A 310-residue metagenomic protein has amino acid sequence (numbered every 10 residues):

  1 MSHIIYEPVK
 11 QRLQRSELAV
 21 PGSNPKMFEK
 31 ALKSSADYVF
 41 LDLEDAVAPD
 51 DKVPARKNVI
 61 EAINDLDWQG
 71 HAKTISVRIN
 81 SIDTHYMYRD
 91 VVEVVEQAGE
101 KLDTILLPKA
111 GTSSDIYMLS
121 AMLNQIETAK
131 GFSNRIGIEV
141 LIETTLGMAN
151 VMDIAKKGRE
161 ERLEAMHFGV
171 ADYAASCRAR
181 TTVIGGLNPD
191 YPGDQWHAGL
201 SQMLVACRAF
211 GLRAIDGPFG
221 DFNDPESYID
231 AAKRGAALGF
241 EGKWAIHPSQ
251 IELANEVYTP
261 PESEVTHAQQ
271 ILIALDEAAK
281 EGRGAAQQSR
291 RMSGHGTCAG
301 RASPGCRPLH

Functional and structural regions predicted by a protein language model:
M1-H310: Expand to "…catalyze enediolate/carbanion chemistry for C-C bond making/breaking, isomerization, decarboxylation
